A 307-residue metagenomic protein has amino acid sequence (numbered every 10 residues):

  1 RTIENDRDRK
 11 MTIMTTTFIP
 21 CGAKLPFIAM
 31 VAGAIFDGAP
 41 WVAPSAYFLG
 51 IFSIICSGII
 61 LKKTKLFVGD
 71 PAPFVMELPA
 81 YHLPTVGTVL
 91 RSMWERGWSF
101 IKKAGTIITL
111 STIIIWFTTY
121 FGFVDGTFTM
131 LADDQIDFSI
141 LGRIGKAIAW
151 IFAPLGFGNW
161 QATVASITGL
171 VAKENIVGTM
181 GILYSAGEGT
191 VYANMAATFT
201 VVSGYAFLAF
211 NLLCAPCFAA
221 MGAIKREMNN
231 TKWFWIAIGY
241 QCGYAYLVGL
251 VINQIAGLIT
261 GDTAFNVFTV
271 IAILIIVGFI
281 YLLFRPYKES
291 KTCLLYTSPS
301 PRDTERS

Functional and structural regions predicted by a protein language model:
R1-M11, I113-C242: Extended, low-charge hydrophobic alpha-helical regions
T16, D37, W41-L49, S53 (+5 more regions): Alpha-helical transmembrane segments of multi-pass inner-membrane proteins, especially transporters/permeases
G22-P44, I224-E227, G249-T263: Transmembrane helix-loop junctions at the membrane interface of multipass transporters and ion channels
G33, G50-I60, L110-Y120, I273-F284: Hydrophobic core segments of alpha-helical transmembrane domains in multi-pass membrane transport and ion-translocation
V68-S92: Juxtamembrane inter-helical linkers in multi-pass membrane proteins
I101-T109, G158: Membrane-interface helix starts
L282-L294: Membrane-interface capping segments at transmembrane-helix boundaries
Y296-D303: Conserved small/polar residues in nucleotide/adenosyl-binding loops
